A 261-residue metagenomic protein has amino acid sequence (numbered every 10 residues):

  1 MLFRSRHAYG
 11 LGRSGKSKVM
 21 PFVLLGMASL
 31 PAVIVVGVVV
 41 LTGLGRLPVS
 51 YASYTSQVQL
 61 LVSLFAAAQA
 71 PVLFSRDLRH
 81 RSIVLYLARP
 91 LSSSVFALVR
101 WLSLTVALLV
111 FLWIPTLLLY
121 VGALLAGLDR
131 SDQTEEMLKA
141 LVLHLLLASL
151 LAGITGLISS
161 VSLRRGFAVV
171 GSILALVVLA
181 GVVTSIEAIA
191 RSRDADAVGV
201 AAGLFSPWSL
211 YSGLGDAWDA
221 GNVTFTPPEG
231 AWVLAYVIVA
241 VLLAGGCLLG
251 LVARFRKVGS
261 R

Functional and structural regions predicted by a protein language model:
S5-L25: Membrane-interface helix starts
L25-V35, S53-R76: Long, hydrophobic alpha-helical segments
L41-L44, G166-R254: Terminal transmembrane helical anchor/hairpin motif
A52-Q59, A68-V72, A107, A140-L147 (+1 more regions): Alpha-helical transmembrane segments of multi-pass integral membrane proteins
V58, L98-R165: Secretory targeting signals
A66-A70, L118, G153-I154, C247 (+1 more regions): Hydrophobic/aromatic residues in alpha-helical transmembrane segments
L73-V106: Helix-loop-helix units of permease transmembrane domains in multi-pass membrane transporters, especially ABC
